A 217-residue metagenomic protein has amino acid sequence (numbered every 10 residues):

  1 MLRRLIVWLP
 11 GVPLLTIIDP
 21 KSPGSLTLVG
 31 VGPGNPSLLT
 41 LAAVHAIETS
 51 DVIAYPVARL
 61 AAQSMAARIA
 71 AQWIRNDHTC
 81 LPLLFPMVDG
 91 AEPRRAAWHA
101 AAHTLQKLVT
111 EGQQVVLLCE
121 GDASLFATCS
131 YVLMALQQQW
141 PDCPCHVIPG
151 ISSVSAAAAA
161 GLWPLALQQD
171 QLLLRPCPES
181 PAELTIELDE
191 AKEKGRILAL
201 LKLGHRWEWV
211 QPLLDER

Functional and structural regions predicted by a protein language model:
L2-L5, L9-P36, L41-A43, E48-P144: Class I S-adenosyl-L-methionine
L26, T110, L188-R217: A contiguous loop/helix-start segment that scaffolds small-molecule binding in enzyme catalytic cores
G30-V31, L117, P149, P176 (+1 more regions): Small/polar loops that bind or transfer phosphate-bearing groups
P56, C177-P178, L200-H205: Structural motif
A62, S153, R206: Short phosphate-engaging motifs
A102, P181-T185, W207: Structural motif corresponding to alpha-helix initiation and N-cap regions
G121, L125-K194: Class I SAM-dependent methyltransferase SAM-binding "motif I" and its flanking Rossmann-like core
